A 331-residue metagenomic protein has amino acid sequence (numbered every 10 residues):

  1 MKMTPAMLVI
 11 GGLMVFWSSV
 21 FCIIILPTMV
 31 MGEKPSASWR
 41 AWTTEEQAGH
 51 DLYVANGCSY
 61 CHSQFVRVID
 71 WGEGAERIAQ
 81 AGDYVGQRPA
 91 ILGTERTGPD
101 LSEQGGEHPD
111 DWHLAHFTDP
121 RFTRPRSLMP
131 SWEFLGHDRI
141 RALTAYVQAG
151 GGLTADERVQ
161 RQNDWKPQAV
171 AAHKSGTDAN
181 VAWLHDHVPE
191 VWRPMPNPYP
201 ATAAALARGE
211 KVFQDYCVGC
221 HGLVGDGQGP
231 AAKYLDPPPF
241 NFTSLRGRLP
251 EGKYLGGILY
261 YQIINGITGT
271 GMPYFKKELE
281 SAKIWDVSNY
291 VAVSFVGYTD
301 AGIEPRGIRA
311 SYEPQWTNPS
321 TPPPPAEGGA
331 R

Functional and structural regions predicted by a protein language model:
M1-M7: Cytosolic-side transmembrane helix boundary signature
V9-I25: Hydrophobic membrane-insertion alpha-helices, especially the h-region of bacterial N-terminal signal peptides
S19-I24, D119-F122, N265: Glycine-rich, acidic and aromatic/proline-enriched surface loops and short helix-turn segments that act as binding
M29-S36, S63-R96, E107-D111, F122-G219 (+3 more regions): Flexible coil segments in periplasmic/lumen-exposed cytochrome c-class electron-transfer proteins
A41-E73: Short extracytoplasmic
G72, P230-A232: Conserved catalytic-core motifs of eukaryotic protein kinase domains, centered on the activation segment
